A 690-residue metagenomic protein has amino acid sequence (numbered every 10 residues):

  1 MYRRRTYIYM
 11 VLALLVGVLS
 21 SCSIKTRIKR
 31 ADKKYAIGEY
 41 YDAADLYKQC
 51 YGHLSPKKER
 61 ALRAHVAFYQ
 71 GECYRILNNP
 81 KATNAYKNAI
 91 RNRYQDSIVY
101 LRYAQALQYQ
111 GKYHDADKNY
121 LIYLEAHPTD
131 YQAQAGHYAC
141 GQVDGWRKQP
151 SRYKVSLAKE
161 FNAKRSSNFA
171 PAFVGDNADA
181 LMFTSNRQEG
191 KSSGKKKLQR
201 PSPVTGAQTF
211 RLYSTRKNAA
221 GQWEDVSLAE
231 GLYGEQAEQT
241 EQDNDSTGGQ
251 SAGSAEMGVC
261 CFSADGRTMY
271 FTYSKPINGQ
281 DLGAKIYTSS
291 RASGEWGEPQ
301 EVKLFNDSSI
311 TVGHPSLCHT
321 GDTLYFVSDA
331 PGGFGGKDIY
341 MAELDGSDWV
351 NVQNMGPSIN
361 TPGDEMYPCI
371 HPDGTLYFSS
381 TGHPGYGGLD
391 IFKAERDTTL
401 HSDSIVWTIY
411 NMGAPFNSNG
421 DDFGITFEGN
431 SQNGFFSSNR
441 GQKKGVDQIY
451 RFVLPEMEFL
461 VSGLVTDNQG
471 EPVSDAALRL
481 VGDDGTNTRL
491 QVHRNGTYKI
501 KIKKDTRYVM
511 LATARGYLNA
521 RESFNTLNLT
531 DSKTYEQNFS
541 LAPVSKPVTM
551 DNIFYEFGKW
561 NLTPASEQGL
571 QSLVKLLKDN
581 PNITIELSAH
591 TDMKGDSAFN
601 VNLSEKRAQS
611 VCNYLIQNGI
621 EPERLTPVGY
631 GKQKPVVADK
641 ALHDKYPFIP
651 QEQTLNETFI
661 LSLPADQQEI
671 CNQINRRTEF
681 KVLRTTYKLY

Functional and structural regions predicted by a protein language model:
K25, I37, Y41, V99-R102 (+5 more regions): Short, conserved micro-motifs composed of acidic
A31, F459-G470, G496, F539: A short, amphipathic beta-strand motif
A43, G336, Q469-D483: Short, ordered, surface-exposed loop/turn motifs in non-cytosolic proteins
S380, G385-G387, H590-Y690: Periplasmic OmpA-like peptidoglycan-binding domain that tethers envelope proteins to the cell wall
G482-T497: Short, acidic Ser/Thr/Gly-rich low-complexity loop/linker segments typical of extracellular and cell-surface proteins
T506-Y517: A short, solvent-exposed beta-strand micro-motif common in secreted/extracellular proteins
A520-I553: Extracellular beta-sheet/turn segments enriched in Thr/Pro/Gly and aliphatic residues
P543-I583, T591-F599, L663-R684, L689: Short, solvent-exposed beta-strand/turn patches at coil↔beta or beta↔helix junctions that act as interaction loops
